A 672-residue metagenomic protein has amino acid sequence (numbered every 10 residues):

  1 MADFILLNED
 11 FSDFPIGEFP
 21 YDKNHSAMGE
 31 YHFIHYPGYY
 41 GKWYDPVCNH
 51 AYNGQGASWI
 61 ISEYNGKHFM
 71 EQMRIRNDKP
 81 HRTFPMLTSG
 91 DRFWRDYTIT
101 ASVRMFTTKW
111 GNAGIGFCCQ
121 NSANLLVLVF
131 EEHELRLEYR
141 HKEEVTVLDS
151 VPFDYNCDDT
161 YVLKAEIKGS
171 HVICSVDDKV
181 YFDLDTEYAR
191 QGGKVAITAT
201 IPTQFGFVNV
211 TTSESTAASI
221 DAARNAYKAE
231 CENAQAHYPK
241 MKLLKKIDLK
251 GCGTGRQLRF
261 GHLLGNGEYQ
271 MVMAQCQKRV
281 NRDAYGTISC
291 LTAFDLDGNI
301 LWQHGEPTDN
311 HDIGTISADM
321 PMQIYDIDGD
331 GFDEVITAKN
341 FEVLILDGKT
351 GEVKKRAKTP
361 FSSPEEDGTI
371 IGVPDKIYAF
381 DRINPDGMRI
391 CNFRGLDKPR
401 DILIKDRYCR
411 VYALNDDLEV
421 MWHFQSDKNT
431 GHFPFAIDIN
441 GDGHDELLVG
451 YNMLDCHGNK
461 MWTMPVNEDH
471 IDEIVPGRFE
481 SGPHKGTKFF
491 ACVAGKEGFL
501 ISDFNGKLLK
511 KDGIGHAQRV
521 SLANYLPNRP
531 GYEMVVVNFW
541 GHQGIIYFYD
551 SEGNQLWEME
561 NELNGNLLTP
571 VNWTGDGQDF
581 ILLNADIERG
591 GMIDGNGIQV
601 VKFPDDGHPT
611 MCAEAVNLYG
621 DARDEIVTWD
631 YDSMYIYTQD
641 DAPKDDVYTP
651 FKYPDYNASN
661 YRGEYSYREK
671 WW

Functional and structural regions predicted by a protein language model:
M1-N53, E63, K67, L148-S150 (+4 more regions): Beta-propeller-forming repeat regions
D3-N8, D96-R104, T160-V162: Intrinsic-disorder/low-complexity, polar/charged segments enriched in Ser/Thr/Lys/Arg/Asp/Glu/Gln
F11, A101, C157, Y161-L184: Carbohydrate-binding surfaces in secreted/extracellular proteins
N65-H141: Secretory/extracellular carbohydrate-interaction modules and structurally similar beta-sandwich "look-alikes"
P85-D91, D149-Y155, V195: Beta-strand-rich interaction surfaces with strong enrichment in secreted/lumenal proteins
L126, S175-Q204: Aromatic sugar-binding interfaces of carbohydrate-active proteins
H141-V162: Short, aromatic/His-centered strand-loop micro-motif at the edge of beta-sheets
